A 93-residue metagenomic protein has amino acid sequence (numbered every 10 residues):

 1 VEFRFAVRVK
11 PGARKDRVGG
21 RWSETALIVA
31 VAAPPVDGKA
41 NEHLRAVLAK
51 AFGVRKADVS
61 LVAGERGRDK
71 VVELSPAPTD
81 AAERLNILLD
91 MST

Functional and structural regions predicted by a protein language model:
V1-A46, V54-K56, S60-T93: Contiguous, often N-terminal, cationic amphipathic patches that form binding interfaces
A49: The alpha-helix within a helix-turn-helix
